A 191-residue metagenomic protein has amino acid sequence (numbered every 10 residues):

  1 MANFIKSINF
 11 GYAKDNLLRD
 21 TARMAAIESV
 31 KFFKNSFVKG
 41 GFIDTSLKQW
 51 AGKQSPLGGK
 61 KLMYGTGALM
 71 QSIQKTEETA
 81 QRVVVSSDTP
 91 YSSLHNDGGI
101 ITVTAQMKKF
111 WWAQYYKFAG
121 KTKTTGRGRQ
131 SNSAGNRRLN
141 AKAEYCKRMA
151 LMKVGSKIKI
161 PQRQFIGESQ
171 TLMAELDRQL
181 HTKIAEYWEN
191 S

Functional and structural regions predicted by a protein language model:
M1-S191: Short, Lys/Arg-rich flexible segments
